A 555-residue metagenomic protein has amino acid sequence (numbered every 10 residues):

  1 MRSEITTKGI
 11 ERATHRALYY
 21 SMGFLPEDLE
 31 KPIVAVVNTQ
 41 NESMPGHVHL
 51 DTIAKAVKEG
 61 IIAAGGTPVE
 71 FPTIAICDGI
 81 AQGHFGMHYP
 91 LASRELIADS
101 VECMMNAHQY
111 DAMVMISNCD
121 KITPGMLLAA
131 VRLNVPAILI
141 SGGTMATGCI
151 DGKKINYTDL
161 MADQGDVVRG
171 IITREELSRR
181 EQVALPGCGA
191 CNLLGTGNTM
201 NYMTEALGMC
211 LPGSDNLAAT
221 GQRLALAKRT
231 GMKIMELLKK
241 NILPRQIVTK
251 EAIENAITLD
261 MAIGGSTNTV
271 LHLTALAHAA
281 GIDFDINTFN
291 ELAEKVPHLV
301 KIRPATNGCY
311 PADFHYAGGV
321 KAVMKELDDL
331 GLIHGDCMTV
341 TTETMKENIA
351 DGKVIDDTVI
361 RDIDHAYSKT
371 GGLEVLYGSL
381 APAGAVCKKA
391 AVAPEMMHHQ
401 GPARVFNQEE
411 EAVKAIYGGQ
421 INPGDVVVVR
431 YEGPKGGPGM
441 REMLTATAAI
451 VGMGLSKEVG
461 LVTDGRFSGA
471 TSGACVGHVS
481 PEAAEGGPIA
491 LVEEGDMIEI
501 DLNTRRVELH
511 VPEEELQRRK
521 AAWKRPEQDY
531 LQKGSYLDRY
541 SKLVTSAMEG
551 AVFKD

Functional and structural regions predicted by a protein language model:
M1-E42, G46-V48, I53-I74, G79-I80 (+5 more regions): Catalytic or ion-coupling anion/metal-binding cores of large enzyme and transporter domains
I61, S100-M104: Glycine-rich, N-terminal phosphate-binding loop and its surrounding beta-alpha-beta segment
P90-D99: Glycine-rich, highly charged phosphate/nucleotide-binding loops
M104-M126, I138-S141: A short, small-residue-rich loop immediately preceding and capping a beta-strand
